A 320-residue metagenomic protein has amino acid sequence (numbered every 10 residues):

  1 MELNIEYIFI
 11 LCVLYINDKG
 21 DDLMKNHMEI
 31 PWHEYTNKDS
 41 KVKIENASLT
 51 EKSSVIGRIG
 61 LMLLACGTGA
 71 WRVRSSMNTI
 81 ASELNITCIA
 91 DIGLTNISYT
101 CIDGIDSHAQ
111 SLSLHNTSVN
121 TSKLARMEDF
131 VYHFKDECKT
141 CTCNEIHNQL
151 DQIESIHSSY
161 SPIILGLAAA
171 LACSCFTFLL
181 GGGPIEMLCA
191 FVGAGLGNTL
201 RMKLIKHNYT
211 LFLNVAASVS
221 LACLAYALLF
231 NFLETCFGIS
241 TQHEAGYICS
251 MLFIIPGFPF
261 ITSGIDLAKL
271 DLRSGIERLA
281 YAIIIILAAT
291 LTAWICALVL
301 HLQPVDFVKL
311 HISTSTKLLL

Functional and structural regions predicted by a protein language model:
E2-I8: Extreme N-terminal basic, low-complexity initiation segments that serve as generic localization/processing leaders
I8-E145, Q152: Soluble N-terminal domains of membrane-associated systems
C66-G67, I80, L84, F130-E137 (+7 more regions): Change "in soluble alpha/beta enzymes" to "in soluble alpha/beta proteins
A70-V73, I89-D91, T140-N144, F212-L213 (+3 more regions): Flexible, glycine/charged-enriched surface loops at secondary-structure junctions
T117-A190: Hydrophobic alpha-helical hairpins/lids featuring a short glycine-rich hinge
N144-H157, L171-G182, R201-Y209, Q242 (+2 more regions): Short juxtamembrane and helix-loop transition motifs at transmembrane-helix boundaries in membrane proteins
S159-I261: Core alpha-helical transmembrane segments of integral membrane proteins
T235-L320: Generic detector of multi-pass transmembrane helix bundles and their immediately adjacent loops in polytopic membrane
